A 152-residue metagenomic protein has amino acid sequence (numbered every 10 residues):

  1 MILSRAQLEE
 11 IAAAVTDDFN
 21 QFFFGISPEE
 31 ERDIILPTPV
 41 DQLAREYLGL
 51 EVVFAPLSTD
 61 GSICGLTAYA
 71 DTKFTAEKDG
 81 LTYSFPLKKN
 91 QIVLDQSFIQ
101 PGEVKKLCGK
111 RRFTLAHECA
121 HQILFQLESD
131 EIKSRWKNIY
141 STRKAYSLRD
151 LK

Functional and structural regions predicted by a protein language model:
M1-K152: Active-site hotspot residues in diverse enzymes, especially metal/ion-binding acidic/histidine motifs
